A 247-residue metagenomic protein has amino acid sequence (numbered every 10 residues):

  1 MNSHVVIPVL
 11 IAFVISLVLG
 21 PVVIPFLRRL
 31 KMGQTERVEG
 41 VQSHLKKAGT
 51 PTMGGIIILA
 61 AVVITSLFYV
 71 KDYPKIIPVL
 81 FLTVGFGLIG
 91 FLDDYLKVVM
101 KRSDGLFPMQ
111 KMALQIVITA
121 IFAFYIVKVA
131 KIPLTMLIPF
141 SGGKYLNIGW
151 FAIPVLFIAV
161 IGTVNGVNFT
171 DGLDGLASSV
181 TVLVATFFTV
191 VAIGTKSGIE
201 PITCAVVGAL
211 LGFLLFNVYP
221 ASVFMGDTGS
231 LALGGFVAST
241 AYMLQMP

Functional and structural regions predicted by a protein language model:
M1-R28, I58-L88, F122-K128, G149-P247: Alpha-helical transmembrane segments
V22-K47, L92-D104: Cytosolic, membrane-interface loops and tails of multi-pass inner-membrane proteins
E36-T50, P74-K75, G198-P201: Alpha-helical transmembrane segments and immediately membrane-proximal extracytoplasmic
A48-G49, P139-F151: Short aromatic-rich membrane-water interface segments that cap or initiate transmembrane helices in multi-pass membrane
D72-P78, V99-L114: Membrane-interfacial loop-to-helix junctions in multi-pass inner-membrane proteins
V99, A130-K144: Membrane-interface helix termini and inter-helical loops of multi-pass transporters
A113-I121: Carboxylate/His-rich catalytic cores and anion/metal-binding grooves
